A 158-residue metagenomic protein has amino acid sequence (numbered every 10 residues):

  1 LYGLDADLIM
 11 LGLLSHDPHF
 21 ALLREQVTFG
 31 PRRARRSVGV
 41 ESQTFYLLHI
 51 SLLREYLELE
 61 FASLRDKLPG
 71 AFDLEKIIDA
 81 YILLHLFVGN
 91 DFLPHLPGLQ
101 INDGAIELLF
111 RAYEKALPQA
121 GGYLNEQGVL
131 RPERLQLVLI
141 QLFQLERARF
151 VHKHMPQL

Functional and structural regions predicted by a protein language model:
L1-L158: Long, low-complexity, charge-dense
